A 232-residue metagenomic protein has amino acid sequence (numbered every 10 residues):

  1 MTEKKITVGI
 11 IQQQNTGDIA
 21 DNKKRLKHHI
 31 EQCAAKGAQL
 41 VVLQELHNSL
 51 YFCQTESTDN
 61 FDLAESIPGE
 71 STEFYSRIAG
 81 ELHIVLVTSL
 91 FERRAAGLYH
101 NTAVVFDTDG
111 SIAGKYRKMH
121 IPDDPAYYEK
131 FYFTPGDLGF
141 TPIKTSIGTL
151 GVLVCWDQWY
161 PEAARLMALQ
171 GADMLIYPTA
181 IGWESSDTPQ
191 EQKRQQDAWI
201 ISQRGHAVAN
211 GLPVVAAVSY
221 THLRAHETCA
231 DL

Functional and structural regions predicted by a protein language model:
T2-V8, P142-G151: Beta-strand-turn-beta hairpins that frame and shape the catalytic cleft of phosphate-ester-processing enzymes
V8, N22, I30-D59, A79 (+5 more regions): Active-site beta-strand/loop signature of hydrolases that rely on acidic residues for catalysis
A64-V87, Q158-A230: CN hydrolase (nitrilase-like) catalytic-core segments centered on the catalytic cysteine and neighboring Lys/Glu
F91-E92: Short beta-strand-to-loop element that shapes/binds the nucleotide-sugar donor at the catalytic cleft/hinge
T102-V105, T141, A230: Short beta-strand scaffold segments in enzyme catalytic cores
K118-Y132: A short, polar/charged loop-to-alpha-helix boundary motif
